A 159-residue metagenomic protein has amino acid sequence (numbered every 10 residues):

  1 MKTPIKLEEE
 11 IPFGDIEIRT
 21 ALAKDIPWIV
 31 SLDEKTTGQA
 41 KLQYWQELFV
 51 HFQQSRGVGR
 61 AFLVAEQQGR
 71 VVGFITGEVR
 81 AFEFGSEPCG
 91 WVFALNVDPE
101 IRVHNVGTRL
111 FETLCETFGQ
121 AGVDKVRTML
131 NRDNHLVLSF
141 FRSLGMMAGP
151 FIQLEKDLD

Functional and structural regions predicted by a protein language model:
D15-I29: A short beta-loop-alpha structural element at the N-terminal edge of CoA-dependent acyl/N-acetyltransferase catalytic
S31-Y44, E83: Helix-loop element at the rim of GNAT/NAT acetyltransferase active sites that forms part of the acceptor-substrate
A40-F62: Active-site rim helix/loop that mediates acceptor-substrate recognition in acyltransferases
V64, R70-V79, W91, N96: Conserved beta-strand in the GNAT
R80-V92, R102, G149-P150: A conserved beta-turn-beta hairpin within the catalytic core of GNAT-like acetyltransferases that forms part
V103-E116, S143: Conserved acetyl-CoA-binding loop-helix of GNAT-fold acetyltransferases
T108, Q120, R132-P150: Conserved active-site alpha-helix within GNAT-family acetyltransferase domains
F118-M129: Conserved GNAT acetyl-CoA-binding A-motif
